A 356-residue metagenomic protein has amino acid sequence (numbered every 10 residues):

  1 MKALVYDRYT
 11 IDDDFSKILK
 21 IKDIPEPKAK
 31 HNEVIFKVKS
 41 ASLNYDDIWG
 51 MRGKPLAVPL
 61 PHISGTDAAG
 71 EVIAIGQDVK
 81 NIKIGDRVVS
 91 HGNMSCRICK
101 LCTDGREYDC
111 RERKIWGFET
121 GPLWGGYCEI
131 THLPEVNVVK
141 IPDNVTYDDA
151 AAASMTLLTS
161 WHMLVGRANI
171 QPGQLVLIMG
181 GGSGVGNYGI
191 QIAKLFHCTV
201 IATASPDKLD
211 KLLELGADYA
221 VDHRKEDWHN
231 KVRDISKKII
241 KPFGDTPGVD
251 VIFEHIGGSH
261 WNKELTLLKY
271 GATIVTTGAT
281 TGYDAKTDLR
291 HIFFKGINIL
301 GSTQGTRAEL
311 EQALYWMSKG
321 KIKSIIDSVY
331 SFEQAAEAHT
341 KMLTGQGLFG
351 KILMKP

Functional and structural regions predicted by a protein language model:
P25-S42, K54-T103, W124, P142-N144: Glycine-rich beta-strand-centered segment in the early N-terminal region that forms part of a ligand/cofactor-binding
G85, C128, G173, A217 (+4 more regions): Local beta-strand N-terminus motif with an aromatic residue
M94-G180: NAD(P)H dinucleotide-binding glycine-rich loop of Rossmann-like/cofactor-binding domains, especially the beta1-alpha1
V145-E226: Mid-domain Rossmann-like dinucleotide-binding core that forms the NAD(H)/NADP(H) cofactor-binding site
I201-A204, K211-N298: Glycine-rich cofactor phosphate-binding loops and adjacent beta1-alpha1 units of small-molecule cofactor enzyme domains
R307-P356: C-terminal hydrophobic helical "lid"/dimerization subdomain of Rossmann-like NAD(P)H-dependent oxidoreductases
